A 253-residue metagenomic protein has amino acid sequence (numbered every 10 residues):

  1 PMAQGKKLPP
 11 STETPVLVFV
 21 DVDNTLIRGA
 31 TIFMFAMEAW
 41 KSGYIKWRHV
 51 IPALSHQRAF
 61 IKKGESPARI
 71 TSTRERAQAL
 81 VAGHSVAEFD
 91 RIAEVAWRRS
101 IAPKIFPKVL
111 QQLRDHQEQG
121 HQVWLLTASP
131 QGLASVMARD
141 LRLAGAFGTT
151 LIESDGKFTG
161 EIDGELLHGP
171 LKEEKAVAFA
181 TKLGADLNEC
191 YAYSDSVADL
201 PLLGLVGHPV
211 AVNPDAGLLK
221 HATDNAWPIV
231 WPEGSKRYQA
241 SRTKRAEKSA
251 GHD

Functional and structural regions predicted by a protein language model:
M2-L17, R91, R98-D253: C-terminal cap/substrate-recognition subdomain and adjoining C-terminal extension of metal-dependent phosphatase-like
A3-K63: Active-site neighborhood of HAD-like aspartate-dependent phosphohydrolases
G29, P67, T71, G83 (+1 more regions): Electropositive phosphate-/nucleotide-binding environments in soluble metabolic enzymes
G29-I32, I70, R74, V86 (+1 more regions): Alpha-helix initiation and N-capping motif
I32-F35, S55, S72-R74, G156-E161: Acidic/polar active-site rim loop that often engages polyanionic ligands
S42-Y44, P67, A87: Short helix-capping/linker segments at secondary-structure and domain boundaries
R58-S72, R76: Cysteine/selenocysteine-centered motifs that mediate thiol-based redox chemistry or coordinate metal-sulfur cofactors
T71-K108: Metal-dependent phosphoesterase signature
